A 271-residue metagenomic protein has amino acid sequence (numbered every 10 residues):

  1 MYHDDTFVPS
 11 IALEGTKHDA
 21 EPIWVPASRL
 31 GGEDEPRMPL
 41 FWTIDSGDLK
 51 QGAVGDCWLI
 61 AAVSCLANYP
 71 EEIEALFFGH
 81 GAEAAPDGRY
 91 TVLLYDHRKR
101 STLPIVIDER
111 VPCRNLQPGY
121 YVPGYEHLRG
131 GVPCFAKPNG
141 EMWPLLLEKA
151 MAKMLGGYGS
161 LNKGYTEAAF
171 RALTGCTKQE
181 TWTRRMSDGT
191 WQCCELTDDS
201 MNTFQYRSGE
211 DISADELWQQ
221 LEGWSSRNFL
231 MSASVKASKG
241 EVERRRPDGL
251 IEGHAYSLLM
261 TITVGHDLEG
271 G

Functional and structural regions predicted by a protein language model:
M1-G271: Structured alpha-helical subdomains that flank or immediately precede key functional sites
